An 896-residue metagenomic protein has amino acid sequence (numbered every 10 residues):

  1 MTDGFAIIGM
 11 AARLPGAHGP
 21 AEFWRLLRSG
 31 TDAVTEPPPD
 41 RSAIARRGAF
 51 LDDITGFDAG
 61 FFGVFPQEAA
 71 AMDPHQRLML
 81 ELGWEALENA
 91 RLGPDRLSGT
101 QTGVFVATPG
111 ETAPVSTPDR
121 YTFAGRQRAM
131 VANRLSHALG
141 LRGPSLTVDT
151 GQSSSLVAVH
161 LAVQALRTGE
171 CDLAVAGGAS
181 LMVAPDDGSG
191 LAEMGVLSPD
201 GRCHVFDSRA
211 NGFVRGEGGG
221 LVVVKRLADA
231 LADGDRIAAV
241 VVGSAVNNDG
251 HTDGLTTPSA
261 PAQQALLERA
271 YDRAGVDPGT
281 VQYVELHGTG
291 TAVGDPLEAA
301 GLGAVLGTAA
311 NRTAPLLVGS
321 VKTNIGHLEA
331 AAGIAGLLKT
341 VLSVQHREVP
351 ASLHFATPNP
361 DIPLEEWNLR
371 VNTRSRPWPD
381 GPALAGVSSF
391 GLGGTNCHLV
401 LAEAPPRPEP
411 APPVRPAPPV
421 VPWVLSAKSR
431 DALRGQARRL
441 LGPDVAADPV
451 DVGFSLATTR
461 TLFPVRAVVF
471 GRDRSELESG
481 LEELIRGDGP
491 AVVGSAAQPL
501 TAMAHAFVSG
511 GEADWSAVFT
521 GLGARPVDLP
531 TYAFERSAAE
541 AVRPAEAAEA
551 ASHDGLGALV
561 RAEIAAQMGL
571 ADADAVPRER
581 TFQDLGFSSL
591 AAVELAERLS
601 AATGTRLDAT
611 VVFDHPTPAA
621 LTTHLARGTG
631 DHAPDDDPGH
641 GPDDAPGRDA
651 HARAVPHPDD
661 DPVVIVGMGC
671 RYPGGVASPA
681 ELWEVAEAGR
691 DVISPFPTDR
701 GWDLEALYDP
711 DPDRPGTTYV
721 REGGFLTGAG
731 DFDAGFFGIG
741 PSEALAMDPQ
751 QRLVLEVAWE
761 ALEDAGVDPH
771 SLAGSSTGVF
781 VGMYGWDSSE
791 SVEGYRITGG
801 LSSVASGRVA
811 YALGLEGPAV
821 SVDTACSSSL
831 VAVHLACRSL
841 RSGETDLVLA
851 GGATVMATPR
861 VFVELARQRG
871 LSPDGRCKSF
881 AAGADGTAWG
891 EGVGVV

Functional and structural regions predicted by a protein language model:
M1-P416, R598, H657-V896: Condensing-enzyme catalytic core of the thiolase-fold
I8, G48, D52-T55, T373 (+6 more regions): Flexible, low-complexity linker/boundary loops enriched in proline and small hydrophobic residues that flank enzymatic
M10-R13, D32, P258-R273, I362 (+4 more regions): Flexible catalytic loop/linker elements that gate and position reactive groups at enzyme active sites
T35, G489-V493, A538-R561, H640-V655 (+3 more regions): Flexible, low-complexity flanking/linker segments at catalytic domain boundaries
G56-A59, R120-A124, L135, L317-S320 (+7 more regions): Acyltransferase/transacylase module recognition
P144, V321, P419-W423, F463-A467 (+3 more regions): Short amphipathic alpha-helical segments
S155, G394, S429, D473 (+4 more regions): Short, conserved phosphate/pyrophosphate- and ester-handling motifs at nucleotide-, phospho-/glycolipid
D554-R653: Phosphopantetheine-dependent thiolation modules in NRPS/PKS and related acyl-activating systems
